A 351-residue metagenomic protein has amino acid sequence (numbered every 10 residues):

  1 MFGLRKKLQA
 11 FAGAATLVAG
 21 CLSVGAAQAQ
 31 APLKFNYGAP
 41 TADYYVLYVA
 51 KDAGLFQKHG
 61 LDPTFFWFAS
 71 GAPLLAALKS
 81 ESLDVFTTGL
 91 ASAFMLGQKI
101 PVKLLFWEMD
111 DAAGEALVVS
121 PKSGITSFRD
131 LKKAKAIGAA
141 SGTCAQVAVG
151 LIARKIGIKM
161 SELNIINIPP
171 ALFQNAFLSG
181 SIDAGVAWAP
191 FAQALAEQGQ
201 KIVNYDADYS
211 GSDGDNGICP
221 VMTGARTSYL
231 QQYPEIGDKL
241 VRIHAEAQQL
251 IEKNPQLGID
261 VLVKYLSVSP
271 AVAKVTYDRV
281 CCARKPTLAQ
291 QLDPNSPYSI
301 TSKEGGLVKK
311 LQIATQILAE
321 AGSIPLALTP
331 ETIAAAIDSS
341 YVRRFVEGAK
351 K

Functional and structural regions predicted by a protein language model:
M1-A15: Bacterial N-terminal signal peptides that target proteins for export
T16-L17, A27: Cleavable N-terminal signal peptides
S23-A29: Sec/Tat signal peptide C-region and signal peptidase I cleavage site
Q30-A189, Q193, I202-D206: Short, glycine-/small- and polar/acidic-enriched structural segments that line small-molecule recognition paths
Y45, D111-L117, Q200-K201, C219-T223 (+2 more regions): Small-molecule pocket liners
A91-S92, L172-N175, S179-S267: Pocket-lining segment of extracytoplasmic ligand-binding domains
Q231-S323: Secondary-structure end/capping motifs
K310-K351: Conserved C-terminal helix/tail region of periplasmic/extracytoplasmic solute-binding proteins
